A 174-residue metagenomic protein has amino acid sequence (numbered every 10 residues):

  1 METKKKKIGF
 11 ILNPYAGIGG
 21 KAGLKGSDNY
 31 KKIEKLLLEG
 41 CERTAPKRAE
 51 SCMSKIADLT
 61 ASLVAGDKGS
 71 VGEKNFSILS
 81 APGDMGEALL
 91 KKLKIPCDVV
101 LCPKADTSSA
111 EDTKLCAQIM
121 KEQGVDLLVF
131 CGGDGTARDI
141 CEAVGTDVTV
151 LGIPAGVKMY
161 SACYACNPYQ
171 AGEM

Functional and structural regions predicted by a protein language model:
E2-V125, E173-M174: ATP/NTP phosphate-donor binding region
G9-L12, F130-G132, L151-P154: Short beta-strand segments
I18, F130-C141, Y160: Short glycine/serine/threonine-rich phosphate/pyrophosphate-binding segments that cradle anionic phosphate groups
G26-Y30, P96-C97, A143-L151, C166-A171: A glycine- and small-aliphatic-rich helix-loop capping segment at beta-alpha/alpha-beta transitions that lines
L89-K91, G135-V148: Short Gly/Thr/Asp-enriched flexible loops that form oxyanion-binding sites at enzyme active sites
T113, D134-A137, V150, P168 (+1 more regions): Hydrophobic, well-ordered secondary-structure segments
G156-M174: Short, glycine-/small-residue-rich phosphate/pyrophosphate-handling segment
